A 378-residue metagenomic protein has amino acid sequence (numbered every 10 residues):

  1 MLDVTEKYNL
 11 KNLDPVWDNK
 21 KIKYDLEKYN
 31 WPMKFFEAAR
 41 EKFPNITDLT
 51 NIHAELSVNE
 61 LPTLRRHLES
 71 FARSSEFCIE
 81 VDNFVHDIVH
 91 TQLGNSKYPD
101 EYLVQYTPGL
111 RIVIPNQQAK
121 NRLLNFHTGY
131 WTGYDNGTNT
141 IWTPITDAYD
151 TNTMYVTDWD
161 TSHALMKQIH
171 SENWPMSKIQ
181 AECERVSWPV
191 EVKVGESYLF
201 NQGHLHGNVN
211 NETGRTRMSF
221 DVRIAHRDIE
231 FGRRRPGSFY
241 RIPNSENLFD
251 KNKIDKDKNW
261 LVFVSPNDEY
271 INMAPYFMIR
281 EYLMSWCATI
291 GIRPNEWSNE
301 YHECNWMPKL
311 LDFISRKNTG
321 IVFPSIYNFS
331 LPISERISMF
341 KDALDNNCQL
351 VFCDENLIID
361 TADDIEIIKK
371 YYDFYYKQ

Functional and structural regions predicted by a protein language model:
M1-L93: N-terminal auxiliary "cap/dimerization" subdomain that precedes the catalytic jelly-roll/cupin core of mononuclear
D25, D100-R111, T140-P144, T153-V156 (+4 more regions): A structural signal for short, well-ordered beta-strand segments and their strand-loop junctions that often border
N59-A119, L124-N136: Signature of the catalytic double-stranded beta-helix
Q117, W131, D147-Y149, T161-S162 (+3 more regions): Short, solvent-exposed loop/turn segments at secondary-structure junctions
N121-V190: Catalytic core of non-heme Fe(II) oxygenases with the double-stranded beta-helix
T128, I145, Q202, V222 (+1 more regions): Residues immediately flanking
K178-K256: Catalytic core of Fe(II)/2-oxoglutarate
N252, D257-Q378: Short, structured surface patches at the beginning of a domain
